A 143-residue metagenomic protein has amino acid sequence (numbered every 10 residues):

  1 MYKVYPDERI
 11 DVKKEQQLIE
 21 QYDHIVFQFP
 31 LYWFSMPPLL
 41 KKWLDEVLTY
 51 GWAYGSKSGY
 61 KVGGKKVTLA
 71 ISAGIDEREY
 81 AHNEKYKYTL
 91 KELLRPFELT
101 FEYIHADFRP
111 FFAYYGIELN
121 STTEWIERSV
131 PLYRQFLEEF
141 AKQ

Functional and structural regions predicted by a protein language model:
M1-K57, P131-Q143: N-terminal beta1-alpha1-beta2 submodule of the flavodoxin-like/Rossmannoid cofactor-binding fold
V4-P6, E77, E118: Generic structural signal for helix capping and beta-alpha/helix-loop junctions
E8-I10, A81-N83, N120-E124: Short, solvent-exposed loop/turn segments at secondary-structure boundaries
Y32-W33, G74-D76, G116: Short, solvent-exposed loop/turn segments at secondary-structure junctions
S35-K42, V62, E92-P96, R128: Generic recognition of short, well-ordered alpha-helical interface segments
V62-R109: Short, glycine-/small-residue-rich phosphate/pyrophosphate-handling segment
L94-Q143: Glycine-rich phosphate/pyrophosphate-binding loop and the adjoining helix
